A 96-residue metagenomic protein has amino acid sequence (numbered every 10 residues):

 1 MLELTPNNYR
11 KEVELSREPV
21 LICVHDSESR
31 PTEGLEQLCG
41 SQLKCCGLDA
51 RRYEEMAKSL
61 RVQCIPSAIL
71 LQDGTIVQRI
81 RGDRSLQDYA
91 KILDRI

Functional and structural regions predicted by a protein language model:
L2, C46, V77-I80: Structural signal for short hydrophobic segments within the conserved structured cores of catalytic domains across
L2-C39: Local sequence-structure signature of Cys/Sec-based thiol-disulfide redox active-site neighborhoods
T5-E12, R52-A57, D88: Short acidic active-site motifs
L21-I22, C45, A68: Hydrophobic beta-strand anchors of alpha/beta hydrolase catalytic cores
K44-R51: Short, internal strand/loop/helix patches that form the active-site neighborhood or redox-interaction surface
L60-L70: Structural micro-motif
Q72-I96: Non-catalytic, surface beta->alpha helical segment in thiol-disulfide oxidoreductase systems
